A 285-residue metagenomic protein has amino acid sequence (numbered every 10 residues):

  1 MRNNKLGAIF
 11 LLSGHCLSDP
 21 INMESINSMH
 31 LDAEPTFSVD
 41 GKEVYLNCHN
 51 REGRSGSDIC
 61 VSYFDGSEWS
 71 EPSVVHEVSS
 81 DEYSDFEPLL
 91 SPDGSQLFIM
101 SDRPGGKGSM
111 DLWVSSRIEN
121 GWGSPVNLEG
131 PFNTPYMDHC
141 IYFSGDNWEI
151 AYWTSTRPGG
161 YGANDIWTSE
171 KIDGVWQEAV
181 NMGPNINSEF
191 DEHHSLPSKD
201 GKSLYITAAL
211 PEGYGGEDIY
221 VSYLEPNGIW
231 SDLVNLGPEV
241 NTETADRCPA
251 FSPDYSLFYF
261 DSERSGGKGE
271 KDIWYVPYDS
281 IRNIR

Functional and structural regions predicted by a protein language model:
R2-I9: Sec-dependent signal peptide recognition, specifically the positively charged N-region followed immediately by
G14-R285: Short, conserved micro-motifs composed of acidic
